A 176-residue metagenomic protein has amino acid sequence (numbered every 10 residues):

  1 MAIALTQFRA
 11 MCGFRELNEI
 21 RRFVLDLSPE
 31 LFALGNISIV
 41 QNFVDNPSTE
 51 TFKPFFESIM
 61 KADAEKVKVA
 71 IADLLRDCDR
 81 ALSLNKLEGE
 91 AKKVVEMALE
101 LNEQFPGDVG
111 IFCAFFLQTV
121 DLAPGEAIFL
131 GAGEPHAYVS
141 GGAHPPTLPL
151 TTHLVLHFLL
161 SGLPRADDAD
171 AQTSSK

Functional and structural regions predicted by a protein language model:
M1-E126, H136-K176: Active-site region of the double-stranded beta-helix
